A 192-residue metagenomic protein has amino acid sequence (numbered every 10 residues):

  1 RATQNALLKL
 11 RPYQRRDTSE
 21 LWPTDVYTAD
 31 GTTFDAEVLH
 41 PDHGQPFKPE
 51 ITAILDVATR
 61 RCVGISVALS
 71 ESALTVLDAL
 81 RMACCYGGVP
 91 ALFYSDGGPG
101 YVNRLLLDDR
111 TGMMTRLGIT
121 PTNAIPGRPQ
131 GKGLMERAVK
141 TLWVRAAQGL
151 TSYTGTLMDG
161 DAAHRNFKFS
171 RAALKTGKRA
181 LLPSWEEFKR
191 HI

Functional and structural regions predicted by a protein language model:
R1-A53, R61, L74-A79, Y86-V89: Mobile-element integrase/transposase regions, centering on the N-terminal DNA-binding/Zn-coordinating module
D35-A36, G100-N103, P129-G131: Flexible loop/turn segments at secondary-structure boundaries
E50, A79-L80, Y94, D109-R110: Short, hydrophobic/aromatic alpha-helical segments in well-folded domains
V67-S72: A short acidic/small-residue loop/turn micro-motif
G87-L105, I125-P126: Acidic/histidine-rich, metal-coordinating catalytic segments
L107-I192: Globin-like tetrapyrrole-binding proteins
